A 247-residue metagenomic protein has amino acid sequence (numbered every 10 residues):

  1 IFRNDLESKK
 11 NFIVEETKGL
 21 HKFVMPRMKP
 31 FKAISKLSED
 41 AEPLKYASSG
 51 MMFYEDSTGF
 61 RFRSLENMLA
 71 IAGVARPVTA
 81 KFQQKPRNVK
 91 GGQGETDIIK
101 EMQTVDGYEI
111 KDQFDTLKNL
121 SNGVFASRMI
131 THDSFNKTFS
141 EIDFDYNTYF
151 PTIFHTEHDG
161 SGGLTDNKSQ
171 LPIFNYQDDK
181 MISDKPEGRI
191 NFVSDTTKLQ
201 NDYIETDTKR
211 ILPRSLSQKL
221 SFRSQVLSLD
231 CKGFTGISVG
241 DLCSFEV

Functional and structural regions predicted by a protein language model:
I1-N11: Glycine-rich, acidic and aromatic/proline-enriched surface loops and short helix-turn segments that act as binding
F2-R3, S35-S38, L242-S244: Generic solvent-exposed, charged/amphipathic alpha-helical segments that serve as macromolecular interface scaffolds
R3, L65-M68, K232-F234: Solvent-exposed coil/turn segments that connect beta secondary-structure elements in extracytoplasmic/periplasmic
L6-E7, T17, F234: Short, structured coil/loop segments at alpha-helix boundaries
K10-T116, S121: Short beta-strand-centered interaction patches in the first periplasmic/extracellular domains of large envelope
F82-V247: An acidic/polar, Gly/Ser/Thr-rich interaction patch typically located in mid-to-C-terminal regions of proteins
